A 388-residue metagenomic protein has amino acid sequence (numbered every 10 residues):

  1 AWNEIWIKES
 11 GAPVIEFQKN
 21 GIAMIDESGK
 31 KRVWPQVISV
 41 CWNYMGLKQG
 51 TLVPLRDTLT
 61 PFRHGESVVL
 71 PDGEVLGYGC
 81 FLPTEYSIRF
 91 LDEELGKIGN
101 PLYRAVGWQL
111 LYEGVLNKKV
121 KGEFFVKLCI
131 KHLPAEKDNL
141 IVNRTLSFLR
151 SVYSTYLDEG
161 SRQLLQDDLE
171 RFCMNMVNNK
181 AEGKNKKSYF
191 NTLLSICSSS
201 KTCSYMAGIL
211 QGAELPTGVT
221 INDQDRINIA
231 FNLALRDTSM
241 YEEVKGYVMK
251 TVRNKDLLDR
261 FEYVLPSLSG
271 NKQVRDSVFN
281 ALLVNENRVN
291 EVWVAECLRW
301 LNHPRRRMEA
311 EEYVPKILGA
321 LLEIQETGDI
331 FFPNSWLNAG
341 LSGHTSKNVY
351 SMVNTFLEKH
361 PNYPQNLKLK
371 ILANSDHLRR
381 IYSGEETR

Functional and structural regions predicted by a protein language model:
A1-R388: Non-catalytic accessory/interaction domains
